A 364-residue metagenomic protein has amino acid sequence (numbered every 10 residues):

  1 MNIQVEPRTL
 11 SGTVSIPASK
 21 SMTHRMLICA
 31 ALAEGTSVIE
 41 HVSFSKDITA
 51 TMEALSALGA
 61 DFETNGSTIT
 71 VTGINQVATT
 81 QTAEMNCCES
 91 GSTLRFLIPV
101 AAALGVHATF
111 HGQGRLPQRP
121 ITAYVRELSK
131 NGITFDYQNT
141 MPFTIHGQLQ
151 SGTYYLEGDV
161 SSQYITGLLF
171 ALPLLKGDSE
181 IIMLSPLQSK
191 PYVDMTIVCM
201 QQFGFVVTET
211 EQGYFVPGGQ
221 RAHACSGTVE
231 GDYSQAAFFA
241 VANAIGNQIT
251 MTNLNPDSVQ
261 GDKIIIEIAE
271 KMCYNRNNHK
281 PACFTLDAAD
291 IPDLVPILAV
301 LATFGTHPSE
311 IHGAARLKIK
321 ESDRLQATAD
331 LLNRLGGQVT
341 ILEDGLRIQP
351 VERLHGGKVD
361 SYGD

Functional and structural regions predicted by a protein language model:
M1-D364: Short, structured segments at the rim of ligand-binding sites
